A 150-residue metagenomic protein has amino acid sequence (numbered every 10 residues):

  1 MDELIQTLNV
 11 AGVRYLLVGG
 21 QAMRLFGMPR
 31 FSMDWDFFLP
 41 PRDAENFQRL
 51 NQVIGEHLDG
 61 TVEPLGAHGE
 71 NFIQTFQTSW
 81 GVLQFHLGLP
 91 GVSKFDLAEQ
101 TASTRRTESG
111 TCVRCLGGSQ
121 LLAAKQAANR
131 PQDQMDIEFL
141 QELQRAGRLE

Functional and structural regions predicted by a protein language model:
M1-E150: Compositionally biased terminal segments of proteins
